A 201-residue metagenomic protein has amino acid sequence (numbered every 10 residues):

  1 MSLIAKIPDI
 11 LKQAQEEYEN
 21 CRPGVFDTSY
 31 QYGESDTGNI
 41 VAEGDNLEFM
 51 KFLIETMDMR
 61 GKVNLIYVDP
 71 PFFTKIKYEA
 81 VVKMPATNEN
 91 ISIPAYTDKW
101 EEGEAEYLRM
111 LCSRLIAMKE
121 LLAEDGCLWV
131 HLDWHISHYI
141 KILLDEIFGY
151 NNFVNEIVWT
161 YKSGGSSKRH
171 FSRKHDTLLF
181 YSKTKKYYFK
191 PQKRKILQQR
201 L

Functional and structural regions predicted by a protein language model:
M1-L201: Core catalytic lobe of class I
